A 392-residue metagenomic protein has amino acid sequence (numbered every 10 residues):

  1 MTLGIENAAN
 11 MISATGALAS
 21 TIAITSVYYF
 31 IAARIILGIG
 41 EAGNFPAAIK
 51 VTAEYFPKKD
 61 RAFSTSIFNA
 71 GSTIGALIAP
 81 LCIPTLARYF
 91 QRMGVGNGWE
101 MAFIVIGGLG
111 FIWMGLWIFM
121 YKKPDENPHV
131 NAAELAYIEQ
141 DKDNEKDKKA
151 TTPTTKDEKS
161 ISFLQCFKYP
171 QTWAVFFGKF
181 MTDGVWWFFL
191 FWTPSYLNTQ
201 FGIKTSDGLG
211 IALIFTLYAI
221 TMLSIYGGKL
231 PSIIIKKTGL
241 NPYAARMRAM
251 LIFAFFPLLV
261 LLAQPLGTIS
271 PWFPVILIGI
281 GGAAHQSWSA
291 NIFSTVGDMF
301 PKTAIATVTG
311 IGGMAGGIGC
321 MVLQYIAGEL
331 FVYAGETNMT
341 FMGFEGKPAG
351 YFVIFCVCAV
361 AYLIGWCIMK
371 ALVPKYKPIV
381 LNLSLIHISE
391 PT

Functional and structural regions predicted by a protein language model:
A33-A70: Cytoplasmic helix-loop-helix junction between adjacent transmembrane helices in 12-TM secondary transporters
F63-A87, I220-I225, G313-Q324: Glycine-rich segments within core transmembrane alpha-helices of 12-TM secondary carriers
T73-P124: Helix-loop-helix hairpin linking two adjacent transmembrane segments in secondary transporters
C82-Q91, L197-N198, L230-P231, I235 (+1 more regions): Interfacial helix-cap and linker-helix signal at transmembrane-aqueous boundaries of multi-pass secondary transporters
W113-Y121, V260-L266, Y351, C356-L385: Multi-pass alpha-helical transporter architecture, strongest for 12-TM Major Facilitator/SLC carriers used
C166-I225, S289, F293, L323-Q324 (+1 more regions): Extracytoplasmic gate region of multi-pass secondary transporters
Y243-N291: C-terminal transmembrane helical hairpin of 12-TM major facilitator-type secondary transporters
I386-T392: Conserved small/polar residues in nucleotide/adenosyl-binding loops
